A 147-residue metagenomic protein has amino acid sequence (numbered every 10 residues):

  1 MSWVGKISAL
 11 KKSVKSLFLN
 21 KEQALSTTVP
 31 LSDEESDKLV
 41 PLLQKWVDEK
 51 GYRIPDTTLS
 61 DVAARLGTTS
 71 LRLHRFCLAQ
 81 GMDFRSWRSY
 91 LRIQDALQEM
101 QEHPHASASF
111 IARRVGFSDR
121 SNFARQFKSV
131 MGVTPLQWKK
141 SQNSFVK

Functional and structural regions predicted by a protein language model:
M1-G51, L59, L66-S70, M100-H103 (+3 more regions): Alpha-helical bundle regulatory/interaction domains
D61, R92: Ca2+-coordinating acidic residues in Ca2+-binding motifs
A63, H74: Acidic (E/D-rich), amphipathic helical modules within compact regulatory domains
R72-L73, F123, F127: Short hydrophobic/aromatic patch on the recognition helix
L78-D83, F127-W138: A secondary-structure capping/hinge motif
W87-L91, Q137-K140: Short Lys/Arg-enriched helix C-cap and helix-to-coil transition segments that create basic nucleic-acid-contact patches
